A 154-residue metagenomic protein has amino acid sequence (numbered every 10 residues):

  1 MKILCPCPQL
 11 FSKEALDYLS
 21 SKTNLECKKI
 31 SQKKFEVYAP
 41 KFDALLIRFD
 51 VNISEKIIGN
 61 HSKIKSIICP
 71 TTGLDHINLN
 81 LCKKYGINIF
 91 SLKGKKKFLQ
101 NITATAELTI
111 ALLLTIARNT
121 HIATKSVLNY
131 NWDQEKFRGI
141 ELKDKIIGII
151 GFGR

Functional and structural regions predicted by a protein language model:
M1-F42: N-terminal glycine-/charge-rich "phosphate-binding" loop or analogous flexible N-terminal tail
P8-F11, K29-Q32, R48-I53, T71-L74 (+1 more regions): Short beta->alpha connector loops
D17, E36-V37, N80-L81, R138-I140: Short secondary-structure boundary/capping segments
L25-S31, I47-F49, S126-Q134: Short gly/ser/thr-rich secondary-structure transition/capping motifs
Y38-P40, I58-H61, L142: A short, aliphatic-rich alpha-helical micro-motif
A44-T124: Phosphate/diphosphate ligand-binding glycine-rich loop within oxidoreductases
T109, Y130, G151: Conserved hydrophobic/aromatic pocket- or pore-lining residues that grip, position, or stack substrates in active sites
E135-R154: Rossmann-like dinucleotide/phosphate-binding beta-alpha-beta segment
